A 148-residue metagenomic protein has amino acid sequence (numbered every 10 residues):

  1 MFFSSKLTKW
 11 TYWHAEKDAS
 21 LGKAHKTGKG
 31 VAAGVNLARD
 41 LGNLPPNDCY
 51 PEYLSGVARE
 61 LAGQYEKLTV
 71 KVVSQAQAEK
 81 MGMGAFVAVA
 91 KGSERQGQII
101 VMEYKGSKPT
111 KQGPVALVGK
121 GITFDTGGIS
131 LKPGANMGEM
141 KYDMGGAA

Functional and structural regions predicted by a protein language model:
M1-T123, N136: N-terminal hydrophobic/helix-forming segments and targeting peptides
A58, V115, T126, S130-A148: Alpha-helical metal-binding/catalytic segments enriched in His/Glu/Asp
